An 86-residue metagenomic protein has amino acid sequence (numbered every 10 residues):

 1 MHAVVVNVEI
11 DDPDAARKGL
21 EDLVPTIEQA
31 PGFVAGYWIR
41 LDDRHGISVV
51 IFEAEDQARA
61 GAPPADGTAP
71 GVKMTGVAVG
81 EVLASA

Functional and structural regions predicted by a protein language model:
M1-I47, E53-A86: Short S/T/G/P-rich N-terminal loop/turn motif that feeds into the first structured element of a domain
